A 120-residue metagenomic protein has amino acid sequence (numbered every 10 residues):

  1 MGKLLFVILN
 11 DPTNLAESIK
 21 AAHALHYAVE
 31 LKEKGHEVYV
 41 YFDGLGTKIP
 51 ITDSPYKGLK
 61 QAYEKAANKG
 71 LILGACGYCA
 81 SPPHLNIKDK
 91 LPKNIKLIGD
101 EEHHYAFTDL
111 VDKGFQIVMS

Functional and structural regions predicted by a protein language model:
K3-A22, T47-S54: Short, glycine-rich nucleotide/cofactor-binding loops
I19-E33: Histidine-anchored nucleotide/phosphate-binding helix
A28, V38-D43, L73-C79: Short internal beta-strands
G35-T52: Short, glycine-/small-residue-enriched flexible loop/hinge segments at domain edges that mediate gating
H36, L71, F115: Short phosphate-binding/catalytic loops that engage adenosine nucleotides
S54-N86: A glycine-rich helix N-cap at a beta->alpha junction
A66, H84-V111, F115: A short aromatic-anchored loop/beta-hairpin motif
I117-S120: Aromatic- and Gly/Pro-rich donor/ligand-binding loops that form nucleotide- or phosphate-bearing donor binding pockets
